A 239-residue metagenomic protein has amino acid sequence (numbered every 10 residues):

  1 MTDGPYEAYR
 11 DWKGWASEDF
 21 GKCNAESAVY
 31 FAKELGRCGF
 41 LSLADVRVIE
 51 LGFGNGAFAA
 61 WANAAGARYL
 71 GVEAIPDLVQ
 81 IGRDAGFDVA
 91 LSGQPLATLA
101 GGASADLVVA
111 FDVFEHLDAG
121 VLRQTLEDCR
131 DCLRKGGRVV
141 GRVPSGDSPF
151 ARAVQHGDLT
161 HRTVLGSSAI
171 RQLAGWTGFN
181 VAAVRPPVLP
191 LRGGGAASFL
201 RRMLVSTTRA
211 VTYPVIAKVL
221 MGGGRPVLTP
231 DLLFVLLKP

Functional and structural regions predicted by a protein language model:
M1-A103, L107-F111, G120-L126, P187 (+1 more regions): Conserved N-terminal segment of class I S-adenosyl-L-methionine
A57-A59, D147-R152, P190-G194: Short catalytic/ligand-binding loop motif for oxyanion handling, primarily in non-cytosolic enzymes, centered on
Y69, V139-V140: A short hydrophobic/small-residue beta-strand
H116-L117: A short His-aromatic
R123-R138: A short glycine-rich, Lys/Arg-flanked "PGG" loop and its adjoining helix->strand segment in the class I
V140, A183-P239: A C-terminal cap/extension of S-adenosyl-L-methionine-dependent methyltransferases that defines the acceptor-substrate
G141-T163: Short, glycine-/aromatic-enriched active-site segment of Class I SAM-dependent methyltransferases
R162-T177: Short alpha-helix
